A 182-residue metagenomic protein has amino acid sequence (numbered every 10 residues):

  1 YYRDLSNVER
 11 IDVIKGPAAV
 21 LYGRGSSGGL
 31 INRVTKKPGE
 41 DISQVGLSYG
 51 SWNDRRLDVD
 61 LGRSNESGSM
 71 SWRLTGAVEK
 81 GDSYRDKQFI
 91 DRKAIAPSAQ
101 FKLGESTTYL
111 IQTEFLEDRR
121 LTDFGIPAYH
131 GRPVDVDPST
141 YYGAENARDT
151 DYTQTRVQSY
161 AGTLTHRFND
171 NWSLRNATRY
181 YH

Functional and structural regions predicted by a protein language model:
Y1, S67-M70, T153: Generic alpha-helical segment signature
Y1-P17: Periplasmic plug
S6-E9, V20-P97, L103-Y109, Q158: Outer-membrane beta-barrel translocator/receptor signature
P17, K37, F115-E117: Short, flexible active-site-adjacent loop segments at beta-strand->alpha-helix junctions, enriched in small/polar
P17-V20, D149: Short, P/G- and charge-enriched loop/turn segments at secondary-structure junctions
E79-S83, A96-K102, S106-R167, N171-S173 (+1 more regions): Acidic/polar loop-and-plug regions of large Gram-negative outer-membrane beta-barrel proteins
